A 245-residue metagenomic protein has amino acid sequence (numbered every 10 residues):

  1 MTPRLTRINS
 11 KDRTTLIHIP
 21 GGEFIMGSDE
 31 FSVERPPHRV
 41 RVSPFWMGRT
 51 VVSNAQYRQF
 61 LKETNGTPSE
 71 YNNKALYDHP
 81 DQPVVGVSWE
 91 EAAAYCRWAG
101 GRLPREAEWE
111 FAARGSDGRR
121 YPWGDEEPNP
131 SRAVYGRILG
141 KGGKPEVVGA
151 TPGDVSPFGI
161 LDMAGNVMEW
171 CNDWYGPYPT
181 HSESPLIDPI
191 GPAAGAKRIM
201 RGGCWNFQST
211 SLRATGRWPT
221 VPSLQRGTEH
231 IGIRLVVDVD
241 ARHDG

Functional and structural regions predicted by a protein language model:
M1, D244-G245: Short, solvent-exposed mixed-charge patches
R4-L5, S32-P37, W218-L224: Short, P/G- and charge-enriched loop/turn segments at secondary-structure junctions
R7-S69, V87-E90, A164-G165, V239: A short glycine-rich, aromatic-capped structural motif
S10, R39, D78, P152 (+1 more regions): Short, flexible hinge/linker loops that cap or flank conserved catalytic cores
I19, I25, D29, T67-T220 (+1 more regions): Functional-site microenvironments in short loops/helix caps that host divalent-cation chemistry
R39, G48, P157-F158, S223-L224: Short, surface-exposed beta-strand/loop micro-motifs that present aromatic residues
F45, R119, I233: Small-molecule pocket liners
G227-H243: Short, structured beta-strand segments at or near domain termini in extracellular proteins/domains
